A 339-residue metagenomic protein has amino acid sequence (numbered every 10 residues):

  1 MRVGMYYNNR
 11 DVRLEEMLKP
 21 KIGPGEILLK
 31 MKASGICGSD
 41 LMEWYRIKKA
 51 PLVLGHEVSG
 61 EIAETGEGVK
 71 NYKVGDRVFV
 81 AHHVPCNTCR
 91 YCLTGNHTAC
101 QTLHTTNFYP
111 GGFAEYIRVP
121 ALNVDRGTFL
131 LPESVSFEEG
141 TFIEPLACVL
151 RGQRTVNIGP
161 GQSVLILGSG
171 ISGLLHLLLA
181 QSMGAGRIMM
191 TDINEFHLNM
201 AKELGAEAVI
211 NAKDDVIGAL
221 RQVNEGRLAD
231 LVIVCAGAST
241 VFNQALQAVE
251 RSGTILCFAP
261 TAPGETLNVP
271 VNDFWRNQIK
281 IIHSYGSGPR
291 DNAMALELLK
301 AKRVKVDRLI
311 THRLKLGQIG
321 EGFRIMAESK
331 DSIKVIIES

Functional and structural regions predicted by a protein language model:
V3, N243-Q247, P289-S339: C-terminal hydrophobic helical "lid"/dimerization subdomain of Rossmann-like NAD(P)H-dependent oxidoreductases
Y7, L18-K19, K49-G55, T105-G111 (+1 more regions): Short Gly/Pro-enriched turn/cap motifs at secondary-structure boundaries
P20-S34, Y45-R90, P132-S134: Glycine-rich beta-strand-centered segment in the early N-terminal region that forms part of a ligand/cofactor-binding
E57-S59, R77, Y91, Y116 (+3 more regions): Residue-level marker of beta-strand positions
G75, G161, A206, L228-A229 (+2 more regions): Local beta-strand N-terminus motif with an aromatic residue
C86-L167: NAD(P)H dinucleotide-binding glycine-rich loop of Rossmann-like/cofactor-binding domains, especially the beta1-alpha1
V135-D214: Mid-domain Rossmann-like dinucleotide-binding core that forms the NAD(H)/NADP(H) cofactor-binding site
V156, N199, L204-K280: Glycine-rich cofactor phosphate-binding loops and adjacent beta1-alpha1 units of small-molecule cofactor enzyme domains
